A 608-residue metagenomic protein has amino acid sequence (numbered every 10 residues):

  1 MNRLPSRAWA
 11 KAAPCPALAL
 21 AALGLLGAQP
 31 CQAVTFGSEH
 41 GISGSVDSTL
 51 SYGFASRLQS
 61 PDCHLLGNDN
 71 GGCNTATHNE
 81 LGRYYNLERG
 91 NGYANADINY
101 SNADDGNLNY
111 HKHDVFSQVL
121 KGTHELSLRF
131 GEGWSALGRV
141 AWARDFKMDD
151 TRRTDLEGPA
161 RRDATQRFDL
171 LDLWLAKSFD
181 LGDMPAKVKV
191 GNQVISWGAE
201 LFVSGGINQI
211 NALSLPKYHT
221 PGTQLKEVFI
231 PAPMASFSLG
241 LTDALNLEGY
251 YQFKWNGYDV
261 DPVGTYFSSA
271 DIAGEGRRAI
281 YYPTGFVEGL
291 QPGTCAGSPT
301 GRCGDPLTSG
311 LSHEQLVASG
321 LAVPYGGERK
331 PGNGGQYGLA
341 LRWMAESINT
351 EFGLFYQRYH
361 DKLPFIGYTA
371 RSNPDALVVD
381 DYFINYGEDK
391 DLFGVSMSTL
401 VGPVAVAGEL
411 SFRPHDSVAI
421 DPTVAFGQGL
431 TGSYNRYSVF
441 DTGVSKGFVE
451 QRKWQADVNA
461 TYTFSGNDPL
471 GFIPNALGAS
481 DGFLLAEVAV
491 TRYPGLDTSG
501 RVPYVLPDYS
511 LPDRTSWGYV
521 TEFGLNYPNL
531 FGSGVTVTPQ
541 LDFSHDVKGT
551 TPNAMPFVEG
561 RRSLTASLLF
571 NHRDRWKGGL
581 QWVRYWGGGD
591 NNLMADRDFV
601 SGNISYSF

Functional and structural regions predicted by a protein language model:
Q32-V46, Q59-P61, F116, L126-A136 (+8 more regions): Short loop/turn motifs that connect adjacent beta-strands in outer-membrane beta-barrel proteins
I42, F116-L120, Q166-L171, F229-P233 (+6 more regions): Residues that define the transmembrane beta-barrel architecture of outer-membrane proteins
G44-Y52, A136-G138, A186-V190, L247-G249 (+9 more regions): Transmembrane beta-strands of outer-membrane beta-barrel proteins
Y52-L58, W142-F146, N192-S196, Y251-G257 (+10 more regions): Transmembrane beta-strands of outer-membrane beta-barrel pores
C63-G106, D149-R161, N211-T220, D261-Y325 (+4 more regions): Solvent-exposed loop segments that connect transmembrane elements
H124, L128-F130, K177-F179, L239-L241 (+10 more regions): Residue-level signature of outer-membrane beta-barrel architecture
G133-G276, K548-G549, F557-R562, V583-G587: Outer membrane beta-barrel
A460, D596-F608: Outer-membrane beta-barrel "beta-signal"
